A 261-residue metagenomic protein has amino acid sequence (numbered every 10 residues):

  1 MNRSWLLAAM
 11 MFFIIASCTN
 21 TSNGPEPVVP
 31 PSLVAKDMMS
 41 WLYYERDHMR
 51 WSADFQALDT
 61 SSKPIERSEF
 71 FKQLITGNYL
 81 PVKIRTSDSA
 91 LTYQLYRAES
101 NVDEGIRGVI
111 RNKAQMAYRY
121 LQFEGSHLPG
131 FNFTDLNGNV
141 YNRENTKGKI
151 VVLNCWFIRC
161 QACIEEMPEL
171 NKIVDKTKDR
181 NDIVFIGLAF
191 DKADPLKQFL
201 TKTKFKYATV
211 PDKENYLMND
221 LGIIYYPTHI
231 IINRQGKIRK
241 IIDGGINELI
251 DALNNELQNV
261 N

Functional and structural regions predicted by a protein language model:
I14-S17: C-terminal motif of bacterial Sec signal peptides marking the signal peptidase cleavage site
T19-T21: Bacterial signal peptide processing site
L33-E45, F70-K72, T76-G130: N-proximal helix/coil linker or "cap" segments that precede and/or mark the start of modular domains
G108-N112, I231-N261: Thiol-/selenol-based redox modules, centered on thioredoxin-like and closely related oxidoreductase domains
G130-V151: A short beta-strand-turn-helix
K147, N154-K172: Conserved redox-active cysteine motifs that mediate thiol-disulfide chemistry, especially di-cysteine Cys-X(1-2)-Cys
I164-T203, E214-N219: Structural microenvironment flanking redox-active thiols in thiol-disulfide oxidoreductases
I186, K197-Q235, D243: Short, internal strand/loop/helix patches that form the active-site neighborhood or redox-interaction surface
